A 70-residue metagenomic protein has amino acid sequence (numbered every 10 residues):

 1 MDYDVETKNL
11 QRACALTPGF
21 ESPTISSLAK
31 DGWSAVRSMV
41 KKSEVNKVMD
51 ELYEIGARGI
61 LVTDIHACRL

Functional and structural regions predicted by a protein language model:
M1-L70: Small-molecule-sensing regulatory modules
